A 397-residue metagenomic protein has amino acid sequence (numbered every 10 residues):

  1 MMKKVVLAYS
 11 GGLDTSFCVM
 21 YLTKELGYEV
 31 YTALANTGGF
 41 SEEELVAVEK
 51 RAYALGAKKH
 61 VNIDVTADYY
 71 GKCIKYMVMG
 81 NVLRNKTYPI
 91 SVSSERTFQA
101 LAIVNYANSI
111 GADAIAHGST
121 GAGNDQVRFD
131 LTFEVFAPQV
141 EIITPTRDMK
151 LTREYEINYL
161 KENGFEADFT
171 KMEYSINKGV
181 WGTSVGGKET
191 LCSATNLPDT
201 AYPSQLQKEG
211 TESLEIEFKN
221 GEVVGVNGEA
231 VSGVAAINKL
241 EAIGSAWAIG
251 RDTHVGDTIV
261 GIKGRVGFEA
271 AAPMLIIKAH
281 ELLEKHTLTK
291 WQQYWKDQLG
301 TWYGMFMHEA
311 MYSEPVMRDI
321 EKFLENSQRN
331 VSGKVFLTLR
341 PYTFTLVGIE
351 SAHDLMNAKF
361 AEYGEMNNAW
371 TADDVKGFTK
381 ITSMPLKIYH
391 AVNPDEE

Functional and structural regions predicted by a protein language model:
M2-E397: Nucleotide-activated chemistry modules centered on ATP-dependent adenylation/adenylyltransferase
